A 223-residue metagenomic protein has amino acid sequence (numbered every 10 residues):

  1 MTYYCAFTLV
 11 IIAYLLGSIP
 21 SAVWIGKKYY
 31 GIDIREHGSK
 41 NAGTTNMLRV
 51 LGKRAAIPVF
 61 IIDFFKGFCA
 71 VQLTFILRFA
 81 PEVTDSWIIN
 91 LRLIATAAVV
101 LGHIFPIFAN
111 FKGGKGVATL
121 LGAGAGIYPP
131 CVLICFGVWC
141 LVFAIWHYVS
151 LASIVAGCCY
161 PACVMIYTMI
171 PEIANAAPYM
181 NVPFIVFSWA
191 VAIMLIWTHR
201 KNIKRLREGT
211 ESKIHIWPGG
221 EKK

Functional and structural regions predicted by a protein language model:
M1-T8, Q72-I94, A125-V132, I166-V186: Helix-coil boundary and interhelical linker segments in multi-pass alpha-helical membrane proteins
L9, A13-S18, A22, G26 (+12 more regions): Alpha-helical transmembrane segments in multi-pass membrane proteins
A22-I25, G102-K112, V138-H147, R200-K204: C-terminal ends of transmembrane helices
V23-A56, G113, K204-K223: Cytosolic, membrane-interface loops and tails of multi-pass inner-membrane proteins
I32-G43, F108-L121, Y148-C159: Short, non-helical or kinked segments that cap or interrupt transmembrane helices
L48-K53, T74-R78, G116-Y148, C159-T168: Interfacial segments of multi-pass membrane proteins
W139-T168, N175-V182, V186, V191-M194: Canonical bilayer-spanning transmembrane alpha-helix
N175-K223: C-terminal membrane-associated helical module and adjoining short loops/tails
